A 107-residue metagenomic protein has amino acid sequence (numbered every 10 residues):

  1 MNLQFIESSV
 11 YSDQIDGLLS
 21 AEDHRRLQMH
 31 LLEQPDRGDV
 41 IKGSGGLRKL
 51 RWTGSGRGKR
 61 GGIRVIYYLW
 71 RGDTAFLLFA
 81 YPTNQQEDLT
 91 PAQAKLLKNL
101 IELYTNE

Functional and structural regions predicted by a protein language model:
M1, E22, R26, G46 (+3 more regions): Sequence/structural signature of beta-propeller domains
M1-E22: Arg/Lys-rich, positively charged N-terminal/basic patches that mediate binding to nucleic acids
Q4, Y68-E107: Enriched for short, Lys/Arg-rich terminal
F5, A21-G38: Negatively charged, low-complexity tracts enriched in Asp/Glu with abundant Ser/Thr
E7, D23, L27, K59-G62 (+2 more regions): Amphipathic alpha-helical interface surfaces
Q14, H30, L100: Residues that form generic nucleotide/phosphate-binding pockets
Q14, L18, Q34, N84-Q85: Alpha-helix C-capping/helix-to-loop hinge sites
R37-Y81, Q85: Basic/aromatic recognition patch in beta-strand/loop cores that engages polyanionic ligands
